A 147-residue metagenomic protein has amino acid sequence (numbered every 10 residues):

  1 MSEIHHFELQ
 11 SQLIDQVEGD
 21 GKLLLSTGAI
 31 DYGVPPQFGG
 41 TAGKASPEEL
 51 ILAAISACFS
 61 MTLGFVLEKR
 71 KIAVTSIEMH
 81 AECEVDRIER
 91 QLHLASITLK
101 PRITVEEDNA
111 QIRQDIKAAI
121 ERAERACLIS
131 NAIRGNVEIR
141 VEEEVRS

Functional and structural regions predicted by a protein language model:
M1-A53, L63-S147: Extended beta-strand/beta-hairpin segments
I55-F59: Alpha-helical metal-binding/catalytic segments enriched in His/Glu/Asp
